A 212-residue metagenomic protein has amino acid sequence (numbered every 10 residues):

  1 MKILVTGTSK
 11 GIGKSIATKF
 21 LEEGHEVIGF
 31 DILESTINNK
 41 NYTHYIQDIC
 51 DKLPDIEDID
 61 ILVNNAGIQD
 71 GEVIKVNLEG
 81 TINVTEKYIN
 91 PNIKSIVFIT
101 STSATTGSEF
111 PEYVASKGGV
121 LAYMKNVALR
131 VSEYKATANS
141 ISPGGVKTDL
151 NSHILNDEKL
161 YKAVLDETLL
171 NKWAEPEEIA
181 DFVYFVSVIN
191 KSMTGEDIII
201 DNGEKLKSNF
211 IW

Functional and structural regions predicted by a protein language model:
S9, A17: N-terminal Rossmann NAD(P)H-binding glycine-rich loop of SDR-like oxidoreductase domains
N65-Q69, G203: Conserved NAD(P)H cofactor-binding loop of Rossmann-fold oxidoreductase domains
S95-E133, G145: Catalytic loop of short-chain dehydrogenase/reductase
S132, T137, M193-E196: Short, small/polar-rich loop/turn modules that mediate ligand/substrate recognition or access, typified
S142-H153: Short, flexible catalytic-loop segment of classical short-chain dehydrogenase/reductase
E158-E177: Catalytic Tyr-x(3-8)-Lys segment
K172-I200, L206: C-terminal substrate-recognition "lid" of short-chain dehydrogenase/reductases
